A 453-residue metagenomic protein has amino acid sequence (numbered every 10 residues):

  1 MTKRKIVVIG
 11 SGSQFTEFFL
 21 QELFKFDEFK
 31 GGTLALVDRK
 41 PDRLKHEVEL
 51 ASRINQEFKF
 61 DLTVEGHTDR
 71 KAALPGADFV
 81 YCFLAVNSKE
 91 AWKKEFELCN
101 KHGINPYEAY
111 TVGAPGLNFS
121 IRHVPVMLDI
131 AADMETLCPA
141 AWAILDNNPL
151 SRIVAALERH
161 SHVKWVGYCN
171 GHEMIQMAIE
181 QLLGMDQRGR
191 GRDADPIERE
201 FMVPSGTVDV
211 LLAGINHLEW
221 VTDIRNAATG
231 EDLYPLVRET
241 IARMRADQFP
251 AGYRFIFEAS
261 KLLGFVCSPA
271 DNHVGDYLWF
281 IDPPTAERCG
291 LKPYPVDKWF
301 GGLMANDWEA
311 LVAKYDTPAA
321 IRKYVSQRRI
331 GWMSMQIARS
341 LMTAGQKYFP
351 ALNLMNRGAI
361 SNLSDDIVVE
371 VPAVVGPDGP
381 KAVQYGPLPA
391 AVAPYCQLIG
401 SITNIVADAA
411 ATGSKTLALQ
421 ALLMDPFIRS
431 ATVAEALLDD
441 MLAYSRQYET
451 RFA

Functional and structural regions predicted by a protein language model:
K5-L34: N-terminal Rossmann-like dinucleotide-binding module
S13, K40-R43, H172: Helix N-cap at the beta1-alpha1 junction of Rossmann-like dinucleotide-binding domains, i.e., the first residues
K25-F58: Glycine-rich phosphate-binding loop and adjoining beta1-alpha1-beta2 segment of Rossmann-like nucleotide-binding folds
T63-G76: Short acidic low-complexity segments
P75, Y81-C82, L145-D146: Redox-cofactor binding/interface segments in oxidoreductases and associated redox assembly factors
E90-R159: Rossmann-fold NAD(P)-binding glycine/threonine-rich loop
V163-E180: Acidic, His- and aromatic-enriched active-site or binding-groove loops in soluble protein domains that engage sugars
Q187-A453: Long, compositionally biased stretches enriched for glycine and/or charged residues
